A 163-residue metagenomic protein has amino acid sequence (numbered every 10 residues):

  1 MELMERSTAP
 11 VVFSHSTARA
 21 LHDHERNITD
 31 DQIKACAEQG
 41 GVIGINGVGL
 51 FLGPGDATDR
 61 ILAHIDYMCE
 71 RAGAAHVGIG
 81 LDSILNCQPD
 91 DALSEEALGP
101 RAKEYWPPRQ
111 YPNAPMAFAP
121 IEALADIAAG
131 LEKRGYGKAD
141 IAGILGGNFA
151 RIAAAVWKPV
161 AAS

Functional and structural regions predicted by a protein language model:
M1-V12, E25-G41, D59-A75: Histidine/acidic residue-rich metal-binding segments in metalloenzymes
S7, T17-A18, G47-G49, S83-L85: Active-site-proximal loop/turn and secondary-structure-junction residues that shape catalytic pockets, frequently
H15, I43, D82, I141: Conserved, mostly hydrophobic/aromatic
T17-N27, L50-A63: Active-site glycine- and acidic-residue-rich loops that bind and position anionic ligands or nucleotide-like cofactors
G40, G44-F51, G80: Short acidic, glycine-rich surface-loop motifs adjacent to enzyme active sites
G47, A72-A97, W106-Y111, M116-A117: Short acidic/histidine-rich active-site segments
A57, Q88-L93, A153-A161: Short glycine/threonine-rich loop-to-helix capping motif typified by GTGT followed within a few residues by an Asp-Pro
Q110-S163: Mid-to-C-terminal alpha-helical segments outside catalytic/metal-binding sites
